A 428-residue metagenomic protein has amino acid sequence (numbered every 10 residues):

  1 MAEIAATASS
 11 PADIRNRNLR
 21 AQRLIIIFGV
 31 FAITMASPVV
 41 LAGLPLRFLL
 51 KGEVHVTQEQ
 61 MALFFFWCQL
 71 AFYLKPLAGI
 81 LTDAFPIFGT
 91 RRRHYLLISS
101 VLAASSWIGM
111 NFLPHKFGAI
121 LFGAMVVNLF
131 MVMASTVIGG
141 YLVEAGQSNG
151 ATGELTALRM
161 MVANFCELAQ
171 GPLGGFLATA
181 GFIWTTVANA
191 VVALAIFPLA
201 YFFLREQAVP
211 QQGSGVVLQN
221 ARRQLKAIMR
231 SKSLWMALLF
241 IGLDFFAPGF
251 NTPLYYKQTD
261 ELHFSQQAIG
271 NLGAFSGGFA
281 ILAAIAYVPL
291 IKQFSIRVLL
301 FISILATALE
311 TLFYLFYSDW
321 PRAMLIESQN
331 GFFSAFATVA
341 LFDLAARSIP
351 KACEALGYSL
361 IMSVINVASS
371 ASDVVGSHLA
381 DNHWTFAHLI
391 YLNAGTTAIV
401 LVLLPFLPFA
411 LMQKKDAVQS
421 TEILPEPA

Functional and structural regions predicted by a protein language model:
E3-A21, E206-M236: Juxtamembrane intracellular "pre-TM" segments in multi-pass secondary transporters
S10-F72, W235-F240, D244-E261: Helix-loop boundary and gating motifs at the non-cytosolic
H55-L70, A151-L158, D260-G278, H388: Loop-to-transmembrane helix entry
L74-T90, A178, A283-I296, A380-D381: Helix-to-loop junctions at the C-terminal end of transmembrane segments in multipass secondary transporters
R93-I108, V298-F313: Structural signature of the two symmetry-related core transmembrane helices
M110-G123, F313-E327: Helix-loop junctions at membrane interfaces in 12-TM secondary transporters
M133-Q147, F336-P350: Intracellular juxtamembrane helix-capping segments at the cytosolic ends of symmetry-related transmembrane helices
A352-N382: A late C-terminal transmembrane helix in Major Facilitator Superfamily
